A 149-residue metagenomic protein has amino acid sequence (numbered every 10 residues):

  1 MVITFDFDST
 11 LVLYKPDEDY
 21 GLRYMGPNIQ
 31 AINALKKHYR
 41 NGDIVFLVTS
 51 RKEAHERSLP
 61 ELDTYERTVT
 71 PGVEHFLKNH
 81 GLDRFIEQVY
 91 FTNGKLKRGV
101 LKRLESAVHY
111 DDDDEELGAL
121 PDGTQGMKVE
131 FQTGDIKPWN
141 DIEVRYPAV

Functional and structural regions predicted by a protein language model:
M1-I3, S106-A107: The start of beta-strands in P-loop NTPase/AAA+ ATPase cores
V2-T92: Alpha-helical substrate-recognition element adjacent to the catalytic core
L62-V149: C-terminal cap/substrate-recognition subdomain and adjoining C-terminal extension of metal-dependent phosphatase-like
